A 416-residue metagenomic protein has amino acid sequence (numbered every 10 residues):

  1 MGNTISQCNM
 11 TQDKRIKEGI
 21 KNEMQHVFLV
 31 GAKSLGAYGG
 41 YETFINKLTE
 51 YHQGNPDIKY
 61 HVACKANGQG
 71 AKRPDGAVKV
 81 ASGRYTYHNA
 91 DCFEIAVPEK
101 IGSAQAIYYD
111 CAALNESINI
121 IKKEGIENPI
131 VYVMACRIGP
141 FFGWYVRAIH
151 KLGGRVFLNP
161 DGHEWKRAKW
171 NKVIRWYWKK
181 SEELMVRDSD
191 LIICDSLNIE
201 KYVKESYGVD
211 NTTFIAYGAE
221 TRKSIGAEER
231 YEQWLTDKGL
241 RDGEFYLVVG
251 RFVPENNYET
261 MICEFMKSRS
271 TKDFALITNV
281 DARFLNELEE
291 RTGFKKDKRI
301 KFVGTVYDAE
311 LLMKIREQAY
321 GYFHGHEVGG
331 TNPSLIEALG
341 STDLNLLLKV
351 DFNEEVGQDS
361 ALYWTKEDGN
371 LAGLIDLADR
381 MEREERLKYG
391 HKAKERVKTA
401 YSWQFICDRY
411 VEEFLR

Functional and structural regions predicted by a protein language model:
F28-V30, L235-N256, I262-R269, A275: Conserved donor-binding/catalytic core segment of Leloir-type glycosyltransferases
C64-Q69, A219-E220, V249, D273-L288 (+1 more regions): Glycosyltransferase donor-sugar binding loop
Q105-I118, N128-D161, G330: An aromatic- and histidine-rich active-site surface loop
I174-I192: Membrane-proximal helix-turn-helix segments that form the acceptor-binding/catalytic region of lipid-linked
E200-T221, A227, K238: Helix-loop-beta element that forms the nucleotide-linked donor phosphate-binding surface in glycosyltransferases
K314-G330, D343-L344: Acidic donor-binding loop of glycosyltransferase active sites
A361-G369, L377-R383: Conserved acidic donor-binding segment of nucleotide-sugar-dependent glycosyltransferases
R383-L415: A charged, aromatic-enriched C-terminal amphipathic alpha-helix characteristic of glycosyltransferases across folds
